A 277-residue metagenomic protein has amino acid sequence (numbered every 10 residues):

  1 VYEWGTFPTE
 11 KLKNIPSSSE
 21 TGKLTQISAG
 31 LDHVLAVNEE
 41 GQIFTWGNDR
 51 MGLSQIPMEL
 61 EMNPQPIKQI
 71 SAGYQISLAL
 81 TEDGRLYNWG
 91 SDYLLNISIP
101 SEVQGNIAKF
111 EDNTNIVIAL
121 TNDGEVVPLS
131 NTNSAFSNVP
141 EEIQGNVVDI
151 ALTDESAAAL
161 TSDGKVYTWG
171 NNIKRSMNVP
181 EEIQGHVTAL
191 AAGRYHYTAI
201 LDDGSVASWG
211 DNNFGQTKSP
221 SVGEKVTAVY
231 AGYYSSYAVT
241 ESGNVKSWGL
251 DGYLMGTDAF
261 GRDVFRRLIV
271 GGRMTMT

Functional and structural regions predicted by a protein language model:
E3, H33-A36, T45, I76-A79 (+9 more regions): Conserved core positions of repeat-based scaffolds
P8-K13, G249-R266: Short membrane-interfacial helix/loop motifs at transmembrane-helix boundaries
K13-S18, S54-L60, L95-S101, A135-E141 (+2 more regions): A short beta-strand motif characteristic of beta-propeller blades
L24-Q26, P66-Q69, N106-T114, V147-D149 (+2 more regions): Repeated scaffold domains used in trafficking and secretory/extracellular systems, primarily beta-propellers
I43-F44, Y87, V166-Y167, M177-Q184 (+7 more regions): A detector of tandem-repeat and repeat-rich interaction/domain scaffolds
V264-T277: Transmembrane alpha-helix signature in integral membrane proteins
